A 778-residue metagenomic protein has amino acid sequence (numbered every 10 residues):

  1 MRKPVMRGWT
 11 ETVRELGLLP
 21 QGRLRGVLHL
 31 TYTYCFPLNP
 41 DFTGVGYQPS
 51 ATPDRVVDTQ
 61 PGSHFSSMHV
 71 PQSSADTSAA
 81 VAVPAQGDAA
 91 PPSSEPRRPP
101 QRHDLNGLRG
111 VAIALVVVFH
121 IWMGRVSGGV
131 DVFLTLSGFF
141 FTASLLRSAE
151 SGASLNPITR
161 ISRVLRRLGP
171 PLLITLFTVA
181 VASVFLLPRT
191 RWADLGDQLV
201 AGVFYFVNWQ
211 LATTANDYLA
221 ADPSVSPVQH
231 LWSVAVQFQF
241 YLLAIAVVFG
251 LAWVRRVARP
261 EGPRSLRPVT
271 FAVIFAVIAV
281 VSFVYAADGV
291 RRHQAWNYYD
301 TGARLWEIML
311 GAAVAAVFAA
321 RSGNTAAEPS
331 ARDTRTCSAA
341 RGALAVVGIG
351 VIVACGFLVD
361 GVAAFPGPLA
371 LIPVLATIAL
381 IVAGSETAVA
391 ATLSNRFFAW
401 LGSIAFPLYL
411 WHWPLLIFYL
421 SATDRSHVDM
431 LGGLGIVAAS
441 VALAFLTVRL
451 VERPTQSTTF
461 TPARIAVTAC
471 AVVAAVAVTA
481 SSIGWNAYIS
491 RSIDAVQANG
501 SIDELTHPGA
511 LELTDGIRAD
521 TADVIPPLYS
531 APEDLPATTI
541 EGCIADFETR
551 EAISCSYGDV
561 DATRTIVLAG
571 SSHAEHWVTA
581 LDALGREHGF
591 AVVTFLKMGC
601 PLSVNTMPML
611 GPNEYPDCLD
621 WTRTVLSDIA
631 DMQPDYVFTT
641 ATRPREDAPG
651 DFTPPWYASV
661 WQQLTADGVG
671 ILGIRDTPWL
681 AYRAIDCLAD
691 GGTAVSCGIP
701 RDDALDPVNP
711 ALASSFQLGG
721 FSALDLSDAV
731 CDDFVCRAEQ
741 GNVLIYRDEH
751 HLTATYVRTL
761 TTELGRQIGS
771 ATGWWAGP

Functional and structural regions predicted by a protein language model:
M1, R125, Y298, L401 (+3 more regions): Generic structural signal for beta-strand residues in well-ordered domains
M1-P99, P260, P329, G773-P778: Actinobacteria-biased recognition of intrinsically disordered, low-complexity terminal regions
G8, N208, L231, L305 (+3 more regions): Residues in intrinsically disordered, low-complexity segments of regulatory proteins
G8-E15, P20-R23, L28-Y32, S50-T52 (+9 more regions): Residues at secondary-structure transition points
R25, T31-P37, G44, A51-P53 (+8 more regions): Extracellular/periplasmic envelope-modification machinery, especially enzymes that add or remove acyl/ester groups on
F65-S74, A79-A463, V467-A477: Membrane-interface helix/loop caps of multi-pass membrane proteins
